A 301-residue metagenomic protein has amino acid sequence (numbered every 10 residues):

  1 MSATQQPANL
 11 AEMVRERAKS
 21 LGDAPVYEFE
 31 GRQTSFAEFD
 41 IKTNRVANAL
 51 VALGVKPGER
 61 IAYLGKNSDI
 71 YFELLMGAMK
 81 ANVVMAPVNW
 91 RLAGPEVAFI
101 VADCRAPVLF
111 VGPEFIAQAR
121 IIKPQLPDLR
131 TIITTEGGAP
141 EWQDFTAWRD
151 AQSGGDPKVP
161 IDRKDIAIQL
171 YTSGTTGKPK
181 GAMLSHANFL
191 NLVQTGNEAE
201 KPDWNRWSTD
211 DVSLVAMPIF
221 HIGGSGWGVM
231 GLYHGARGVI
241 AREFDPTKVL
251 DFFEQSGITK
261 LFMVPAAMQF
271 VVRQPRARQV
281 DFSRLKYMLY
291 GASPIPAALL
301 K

Functional and structural regions predicted by a protein language model:
M1-A8, A139-I166: Flexible, low-complexity linker/hinge segments
S2-P7, D23-S68, F72-M76, A93-A98 (+1 more regions): Conserved AMP-binding/adenylate-forming core of the ANL superfamily
N48, A52-L53, K80-W148: Structural core segment of the AMP-binding/adenylate-forming
L50-V55, E59, G155-K164, Q169-L214 (+1 more regions): Conserved adenylate-forming
E59-R60, K66-A86, W90-G94, A102-V108 (+3 more regions): A short helix-loop-beta submotif of the ANL/AMP-binding
G65, V83-F99, P113-Q118, A236-S256 (+1 more regions): ATP-dependent adenylate-forming carboxylate-activation enzymes
V111-R120, G138, M217, F244 (+1 more regions): Adenylate-forming
L190-V212, F220-T259, Q274: Conserved AMP-binding/adenylation subdomain of ANL enzymes
